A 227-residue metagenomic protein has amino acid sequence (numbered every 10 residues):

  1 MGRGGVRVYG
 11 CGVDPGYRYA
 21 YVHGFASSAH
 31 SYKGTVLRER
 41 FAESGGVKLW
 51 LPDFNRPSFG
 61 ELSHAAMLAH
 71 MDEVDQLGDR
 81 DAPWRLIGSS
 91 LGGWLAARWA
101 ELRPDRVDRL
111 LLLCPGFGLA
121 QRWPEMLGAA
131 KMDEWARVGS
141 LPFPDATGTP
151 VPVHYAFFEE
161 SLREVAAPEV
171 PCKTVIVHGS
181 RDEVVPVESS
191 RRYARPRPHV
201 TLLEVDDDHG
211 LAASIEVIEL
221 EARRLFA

Functional and structural regions predicted by a protein language model:
V8-Y9: Short, positively charged and aromatic/hydrophobic N-terminal segments
D14-F54: Short, surface-exposed "cap/lid" segments of acyl-processing enzymes
H23, W84-G93, L113, G179: Conserved alpha/beta-hydrolase "nucleophile elbow" surrounding the catalytic nucleophile
F25, D53-S58, G116, D206-D208: Short beta-to-alpha linker loops that shape the active-site pocket of alpha/beta-hydrolase fold enzymes
S31-R38, A65, P186-R191: Short, surface-exposed alpha-helical segments at coil->helix boundaries
P52-G78: Catalytic nucleophile-loop/oxyanion-hole region of alpha/beta-hydrolase and closely related hydrolase-like folds
G93-P104, L110: Short glycine-enriched nucleophile-adjacent loop and the immediately C-terminal alpha-helix near the catalytic center
R106-A227: The alpha/beta-hydrolase serine catalytic core
